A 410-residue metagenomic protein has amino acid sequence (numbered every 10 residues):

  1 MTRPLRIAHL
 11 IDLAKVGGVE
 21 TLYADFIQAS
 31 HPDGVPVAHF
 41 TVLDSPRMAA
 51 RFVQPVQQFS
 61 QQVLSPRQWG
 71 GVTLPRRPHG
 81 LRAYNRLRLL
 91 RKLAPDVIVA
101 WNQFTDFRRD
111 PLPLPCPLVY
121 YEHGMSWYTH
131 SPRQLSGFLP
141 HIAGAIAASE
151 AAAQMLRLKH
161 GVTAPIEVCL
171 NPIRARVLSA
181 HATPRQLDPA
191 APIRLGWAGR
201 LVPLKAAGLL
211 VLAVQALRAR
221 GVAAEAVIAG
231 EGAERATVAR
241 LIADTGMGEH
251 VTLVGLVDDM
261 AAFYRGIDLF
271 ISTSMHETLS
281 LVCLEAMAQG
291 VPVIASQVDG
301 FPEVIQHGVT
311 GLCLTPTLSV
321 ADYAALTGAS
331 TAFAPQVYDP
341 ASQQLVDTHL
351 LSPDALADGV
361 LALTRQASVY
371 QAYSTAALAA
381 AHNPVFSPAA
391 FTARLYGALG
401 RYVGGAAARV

Functional and structural regions predicted by a protein language model:
H9-G17, T21-R77: N-terminal strand-loop element at the rim of the active site of nucleotide-sugar-dependent glycosyltransferases
G18, D339-D358, R365-G400: A charged, aromatic-enriched C-terminal amphipathic alpha-helix characteristic of glycosyltransferases across folds
E20-D25, I193, W197-A216, V222 (+1 more regions): A conserved mid-protein helix/loop that constitutes part of the nucleotide-sugar donor-binding site
R82, V99-D106: Short His-centered aromatic/hydrophobic patch
I142-V168, I173-V177: A short, active-site helix/loop in glycosyltransferases that binds the activated sugar's phosphate group
R157, P172-A191, A262: Acidic anion/phosphate-binding donor-loop and adjacent secondary structure in glycosyltransferase catalytic cores
L256, M275: Aromatic "clamp/platform" in nucleotide-sugar-dependent glycosyltransferases that forms part of the donor/acceptor
P292-A295, I305, L312-L314: Short hydrophobic beta-strand element within catalytic cores of glycosyltransferases and related nucleotide-activated
